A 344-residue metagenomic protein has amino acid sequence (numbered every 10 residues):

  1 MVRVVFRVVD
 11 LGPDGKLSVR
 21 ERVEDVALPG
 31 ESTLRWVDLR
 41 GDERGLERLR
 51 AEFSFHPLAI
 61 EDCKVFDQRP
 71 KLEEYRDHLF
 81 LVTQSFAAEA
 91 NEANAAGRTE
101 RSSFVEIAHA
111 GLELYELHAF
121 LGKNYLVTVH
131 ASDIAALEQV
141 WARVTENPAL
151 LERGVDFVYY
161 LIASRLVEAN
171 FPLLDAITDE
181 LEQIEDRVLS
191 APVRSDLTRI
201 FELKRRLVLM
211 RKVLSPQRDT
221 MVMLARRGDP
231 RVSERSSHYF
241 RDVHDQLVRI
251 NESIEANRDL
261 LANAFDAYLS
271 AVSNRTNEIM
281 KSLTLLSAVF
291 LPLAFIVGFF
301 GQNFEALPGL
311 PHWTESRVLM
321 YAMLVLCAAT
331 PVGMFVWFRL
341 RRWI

Functional and structural regions predicted by a protein language model:
M1-S233, Y239-D242, Q246-S253, W343-I344: Peripheral, non-transmembrane regulatory/ligand-interaction domains of membrane transport proteins
A225-S237, L261-V272: Long amphipathic alpha-helical coiled-coil segments
D245-I344: Hydrophobic alpha-helical transmembrane segments and their immediately adjacent juxtamembrane loops
